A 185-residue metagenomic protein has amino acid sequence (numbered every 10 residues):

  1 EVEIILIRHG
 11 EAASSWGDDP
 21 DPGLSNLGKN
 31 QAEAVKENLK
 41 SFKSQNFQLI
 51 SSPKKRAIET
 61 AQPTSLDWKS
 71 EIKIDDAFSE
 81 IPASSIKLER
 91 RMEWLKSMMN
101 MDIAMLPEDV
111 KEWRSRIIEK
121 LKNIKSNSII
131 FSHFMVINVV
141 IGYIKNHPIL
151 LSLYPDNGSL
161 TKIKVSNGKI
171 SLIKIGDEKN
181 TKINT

Functional and structural regions predicted by a protein language model:
E1-D75, S97, M101-L106: Active-site-proximal alpha-helix that buttresses catalytic centers in soluble enzyme cores
E1-E3, S70-I74, E80-E93, S126 (+1 more regions): Acidic, low-complexity terminal tails and accessory targeting/binding regions of phosphate-metabolizing enzymes
I4, F47, I124-M135: Generic beta-sheet signal
G10, F134, E178: Active-site metal-binding loops of divalent metal-dependent hydrolases
S14-S15, P82-A83, V139: Conserved protein kinase catalytic core
P63, V139-Y143: Active-site signature of alpha/beta-hydrolase-fold catalytic machinery across serine- and Asp/Cys-nucleophile hydrolases
M98-K125: Internal catalytic-core helix/loop-beta-alpha segment that presents or stabilizes conserved functional determinants
M135-I137, N146: Short Gly/Pro-enriched loop/turn and capping motifs at secondary-structure junctions
